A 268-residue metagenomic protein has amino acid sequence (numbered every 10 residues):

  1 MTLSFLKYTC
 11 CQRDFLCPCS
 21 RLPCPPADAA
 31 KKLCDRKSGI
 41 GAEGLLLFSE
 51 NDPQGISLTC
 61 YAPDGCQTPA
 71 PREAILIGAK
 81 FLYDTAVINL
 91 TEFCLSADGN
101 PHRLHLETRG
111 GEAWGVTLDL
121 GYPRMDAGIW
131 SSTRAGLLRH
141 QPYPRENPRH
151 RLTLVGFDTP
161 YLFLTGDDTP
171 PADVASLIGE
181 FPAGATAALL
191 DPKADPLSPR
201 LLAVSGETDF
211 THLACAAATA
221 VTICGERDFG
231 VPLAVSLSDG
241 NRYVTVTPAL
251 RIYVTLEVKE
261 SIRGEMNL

Functional and structural regions predicted by a protein language model:
M1-E112, V155, Y161-L268: A glycine-rich beta-to-alpha transition motif near the start of alpha/beta enzyme domains, typified by
G115: Glycine-enriched loop-and-adjacent helix/strand subsegments that border the catalytic/binding cleft of enzyme cores
L118-L120: Intrinsically disordered, low-complexity regions enriched in acidic/Ser/Thr/Pro/Gln residues
M125-N147, L250-L268: C-terminal domain-closing interface element
